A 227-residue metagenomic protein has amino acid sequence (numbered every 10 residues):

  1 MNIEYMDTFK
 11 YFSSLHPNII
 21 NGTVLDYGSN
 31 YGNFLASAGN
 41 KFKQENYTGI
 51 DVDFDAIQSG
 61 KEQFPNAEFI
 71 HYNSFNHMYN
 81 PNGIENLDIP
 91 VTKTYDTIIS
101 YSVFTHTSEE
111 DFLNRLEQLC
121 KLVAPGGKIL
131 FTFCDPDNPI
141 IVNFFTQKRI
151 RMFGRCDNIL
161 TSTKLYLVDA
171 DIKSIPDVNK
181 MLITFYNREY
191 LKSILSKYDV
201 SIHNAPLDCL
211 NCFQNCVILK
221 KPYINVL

Functional and structural regions predicted by a protein language model:
M1-G22, Y31-E45, I50-D88, L130-L227: Class I (Rossmann-like) S-adenosyl-L-methionine-dependent methyltransferase catalytic domain, capturing the SAM-binding
N21, T94-D96: Local beta-strand N-terminus motif with an aromatic residue
Y27: Conserved beta-strand/loop positions that form the S-adenosyl-L-methionine
I99: A conserved beta-strand element that flanks and buttresses the S-adenosyl-L-methionine
S102-V103: Short catalytic micro-motifs in class I SAM-dependent methyltransferases
S108-E109: Helix-capping/helix-break motifs at membrane-protein junctions, especially on the cytosolic side just before or after
L113-P125: A short glycine-rich, Lys/Arg-flanked "PGG" loop and its adjoining helix->strand segment in the class I
